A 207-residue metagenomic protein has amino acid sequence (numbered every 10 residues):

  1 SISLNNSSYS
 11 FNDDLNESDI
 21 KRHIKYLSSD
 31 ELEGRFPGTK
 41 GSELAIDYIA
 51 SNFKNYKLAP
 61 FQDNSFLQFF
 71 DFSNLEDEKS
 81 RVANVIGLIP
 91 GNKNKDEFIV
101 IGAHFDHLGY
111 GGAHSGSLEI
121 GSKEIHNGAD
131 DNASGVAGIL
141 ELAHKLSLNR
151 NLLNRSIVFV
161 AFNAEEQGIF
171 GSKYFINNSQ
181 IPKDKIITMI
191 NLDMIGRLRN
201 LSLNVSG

Functional and structural regions predicted by a protein language model:
L4, Y9, D14-L44, Y56 (+1 more regions): N-terminal capping segment at the start of a domain
S7-D14, D30-K40, D71-L75, I120-N132 (+2 more regions): Second-shell loop/turn segments in exported
L15, D19-R22, Y26, K40-N55 (+6 more regions): Extracytoplasmic/secreted proteins, especially bacterial periplasmic and envelope-associated proteins
K25-S28, Q68, N84-L88, F98-G102 (+3 more regions): Structural recognition of the beta-strand scaffold that forms the well-ordered cores of secreted hydrolase catalytic
L27, F53, L75-S115: Acidic/His- and Gly-rich active-site-bordering loop/insert found across diverse amide/peptide-bond hydrolases
R35-I89: A non-catalytic alpha/beta surface segment that caps or lines the substrate-entry region of metallo-dependent hydrolase
G87, I101, F105-H107, G112-G168: Alpha-helical metal-binding/catalytic segments enriched in His/Glu/Asp
N94, F162-G207: Metal-dependent peptidase/peptidase-like ectodomains
